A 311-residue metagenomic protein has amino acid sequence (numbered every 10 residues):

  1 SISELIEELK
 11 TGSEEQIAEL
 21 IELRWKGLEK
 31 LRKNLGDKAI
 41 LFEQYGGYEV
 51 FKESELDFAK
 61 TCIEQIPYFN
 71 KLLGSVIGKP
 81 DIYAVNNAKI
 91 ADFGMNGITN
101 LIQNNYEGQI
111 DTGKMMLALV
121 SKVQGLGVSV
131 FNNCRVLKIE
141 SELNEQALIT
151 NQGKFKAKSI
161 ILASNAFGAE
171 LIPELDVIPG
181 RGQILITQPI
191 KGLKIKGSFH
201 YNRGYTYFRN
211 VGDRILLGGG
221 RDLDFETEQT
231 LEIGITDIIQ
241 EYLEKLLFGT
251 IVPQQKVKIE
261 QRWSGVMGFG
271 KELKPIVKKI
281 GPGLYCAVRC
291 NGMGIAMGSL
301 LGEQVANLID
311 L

Functional and structural regions predicted by a protein language model:
S1-E22: Glycine-rich active-site loop/strand segments that organize a redox cofactor
I2-L9, K38-Y45, E49-L117: Flavin (FAD/FMN) cofactor-binding and adjacent substrate-gating region of FAD-dependent oxidoreductase domains
Q16-K26, K52-A59, I102-S121, F131 (+2 more regions): Short beta-strand to alpha-helix junction loop
E22-I66, Q109, V123-V130, L137-Q146: Feature captures the FAD/FMN-dependent oxidoreductase FAD-binding
N96-K158: Helical element adjacent to the flavin cofactor pocket in flavoenzyme catalytic cores
Y106, G249-L311: C-terminal catalytic lobe of FAD-dependent flavoproteins
L148-I195: Central helical "cap/lid" subdomain
K191-L193, Q229-S264: Flavin-binding catalytic cores
